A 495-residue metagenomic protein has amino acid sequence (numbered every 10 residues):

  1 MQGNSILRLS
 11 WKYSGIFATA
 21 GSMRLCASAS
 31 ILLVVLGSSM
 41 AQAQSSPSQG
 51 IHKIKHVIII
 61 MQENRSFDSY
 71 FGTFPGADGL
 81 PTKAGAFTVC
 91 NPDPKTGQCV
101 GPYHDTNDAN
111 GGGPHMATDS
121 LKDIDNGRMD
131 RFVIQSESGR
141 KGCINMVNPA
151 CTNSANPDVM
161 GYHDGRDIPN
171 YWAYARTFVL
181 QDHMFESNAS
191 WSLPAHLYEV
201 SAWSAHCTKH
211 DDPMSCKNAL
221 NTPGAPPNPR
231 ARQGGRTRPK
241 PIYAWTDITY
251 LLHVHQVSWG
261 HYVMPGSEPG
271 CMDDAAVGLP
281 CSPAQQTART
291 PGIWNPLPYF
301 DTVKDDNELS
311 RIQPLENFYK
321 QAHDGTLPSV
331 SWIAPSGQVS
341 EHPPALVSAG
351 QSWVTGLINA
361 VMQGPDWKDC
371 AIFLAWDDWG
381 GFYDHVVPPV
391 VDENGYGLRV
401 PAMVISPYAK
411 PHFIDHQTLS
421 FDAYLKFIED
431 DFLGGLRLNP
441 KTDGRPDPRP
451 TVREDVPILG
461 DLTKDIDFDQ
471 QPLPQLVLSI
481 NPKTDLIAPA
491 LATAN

Functional and structural regions predicted by a protein language model:
M1-M23: N-terminal secretory signal peptides that target proteins for export/translocation
N4, S38-M40, H52: A composition/secondary-structure signal for short, hydrophobic, low-basic-content segments with alpha-helix propensity
S5, V35-G37, D123: Generic alpha-helical structural signal
A20-S22, A29-I31, A43: Short stretches within intrinsically disordered, low-complexity N-terminal or propeptide regions
C26-S38: Bacterial N-terminal signal peptides
Q42-N495: N-terminal pro-sequences and low-complexity stem/linker regions of secreted or lumenal proteins
